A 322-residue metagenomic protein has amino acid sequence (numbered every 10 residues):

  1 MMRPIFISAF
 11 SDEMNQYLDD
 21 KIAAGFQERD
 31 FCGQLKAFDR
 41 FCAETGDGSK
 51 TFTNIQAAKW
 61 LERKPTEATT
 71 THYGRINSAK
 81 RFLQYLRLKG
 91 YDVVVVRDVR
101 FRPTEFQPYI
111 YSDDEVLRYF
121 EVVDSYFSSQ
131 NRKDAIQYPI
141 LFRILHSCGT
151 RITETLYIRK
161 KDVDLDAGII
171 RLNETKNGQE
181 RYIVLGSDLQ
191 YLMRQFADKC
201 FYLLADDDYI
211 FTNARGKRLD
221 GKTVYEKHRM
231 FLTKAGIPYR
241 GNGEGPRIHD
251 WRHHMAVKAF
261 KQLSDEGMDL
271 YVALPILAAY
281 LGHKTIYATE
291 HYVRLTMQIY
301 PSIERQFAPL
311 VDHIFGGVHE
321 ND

Functional and structural regions predicted by a protein language model:
M1-D322: Conserved catalytic core of the tyrosine transesterase superfamily
